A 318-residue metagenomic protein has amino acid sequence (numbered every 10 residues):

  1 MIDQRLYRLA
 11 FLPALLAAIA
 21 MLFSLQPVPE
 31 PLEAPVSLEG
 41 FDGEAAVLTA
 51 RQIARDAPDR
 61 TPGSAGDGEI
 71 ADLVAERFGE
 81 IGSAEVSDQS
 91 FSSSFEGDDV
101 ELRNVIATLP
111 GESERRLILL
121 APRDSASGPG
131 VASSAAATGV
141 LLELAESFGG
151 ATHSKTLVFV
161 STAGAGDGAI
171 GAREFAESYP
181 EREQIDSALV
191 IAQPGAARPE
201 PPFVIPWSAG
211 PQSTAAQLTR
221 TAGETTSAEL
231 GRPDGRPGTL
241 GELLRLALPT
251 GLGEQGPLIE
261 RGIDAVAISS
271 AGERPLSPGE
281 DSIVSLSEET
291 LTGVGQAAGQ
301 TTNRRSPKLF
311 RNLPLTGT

Functional and structural regions predicted by a protein language model:
M1-L9: Cytosolic-side transmembrane helix boundary signature
R8-S24: Hydrophobic membrane-insertion alpha-helices, especially the h-region of bacterial N-terminal signal peptides
P27-N312: Soluble extramembrane regions of membrane proteins in the secretory/endomembrane system
L315-T318: Extended non-globular C-terminal regions
